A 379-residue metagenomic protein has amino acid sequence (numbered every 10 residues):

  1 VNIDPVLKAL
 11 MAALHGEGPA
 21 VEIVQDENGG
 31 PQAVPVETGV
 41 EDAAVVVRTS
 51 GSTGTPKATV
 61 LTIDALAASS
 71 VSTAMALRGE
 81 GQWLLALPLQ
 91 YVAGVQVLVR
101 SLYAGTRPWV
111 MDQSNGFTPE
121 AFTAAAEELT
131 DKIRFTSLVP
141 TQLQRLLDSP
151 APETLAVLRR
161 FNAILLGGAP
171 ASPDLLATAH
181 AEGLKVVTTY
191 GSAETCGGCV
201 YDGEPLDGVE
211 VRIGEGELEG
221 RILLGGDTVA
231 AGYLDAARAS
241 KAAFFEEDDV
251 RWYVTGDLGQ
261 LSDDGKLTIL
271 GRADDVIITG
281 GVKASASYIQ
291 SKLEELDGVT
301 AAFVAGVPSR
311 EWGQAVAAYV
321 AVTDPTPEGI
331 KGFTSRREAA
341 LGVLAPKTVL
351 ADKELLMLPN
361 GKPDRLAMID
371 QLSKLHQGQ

Functional and structural regions predicted by a protein language model:
P19, L61-S69, Q82-R145, V187: AMP-binding/adenylate-forming
P31-R48, E80-Q82: Conserved pre-ATP/AMP-binding loop-to-beta segment of ANL
D42-V71, R78: Conserved AMP-binding A3 loop
D148-D202: Gly/Ser/Thr-rich phosphate-binding loop
P205, G216-F244, A284: Conserved ATP/PPi-binding loop(s) of AMP-dependent carboxylate-activating enzymes
G226, R251, L258-V343: AMP-binding/adenylate-forming catalytic core of the ANL superfamily
V229-G256, A273-D274, Q290: Conserved ANL (AMP-binding/adenylate-forming) active-site segment centered on the GW(Y/F)…HTG consensus within
I277, V304-A305, A317-A321, S335-Q379: Conserved C-terminal "lid"/linker of ANL adenylate-forming enzymes
